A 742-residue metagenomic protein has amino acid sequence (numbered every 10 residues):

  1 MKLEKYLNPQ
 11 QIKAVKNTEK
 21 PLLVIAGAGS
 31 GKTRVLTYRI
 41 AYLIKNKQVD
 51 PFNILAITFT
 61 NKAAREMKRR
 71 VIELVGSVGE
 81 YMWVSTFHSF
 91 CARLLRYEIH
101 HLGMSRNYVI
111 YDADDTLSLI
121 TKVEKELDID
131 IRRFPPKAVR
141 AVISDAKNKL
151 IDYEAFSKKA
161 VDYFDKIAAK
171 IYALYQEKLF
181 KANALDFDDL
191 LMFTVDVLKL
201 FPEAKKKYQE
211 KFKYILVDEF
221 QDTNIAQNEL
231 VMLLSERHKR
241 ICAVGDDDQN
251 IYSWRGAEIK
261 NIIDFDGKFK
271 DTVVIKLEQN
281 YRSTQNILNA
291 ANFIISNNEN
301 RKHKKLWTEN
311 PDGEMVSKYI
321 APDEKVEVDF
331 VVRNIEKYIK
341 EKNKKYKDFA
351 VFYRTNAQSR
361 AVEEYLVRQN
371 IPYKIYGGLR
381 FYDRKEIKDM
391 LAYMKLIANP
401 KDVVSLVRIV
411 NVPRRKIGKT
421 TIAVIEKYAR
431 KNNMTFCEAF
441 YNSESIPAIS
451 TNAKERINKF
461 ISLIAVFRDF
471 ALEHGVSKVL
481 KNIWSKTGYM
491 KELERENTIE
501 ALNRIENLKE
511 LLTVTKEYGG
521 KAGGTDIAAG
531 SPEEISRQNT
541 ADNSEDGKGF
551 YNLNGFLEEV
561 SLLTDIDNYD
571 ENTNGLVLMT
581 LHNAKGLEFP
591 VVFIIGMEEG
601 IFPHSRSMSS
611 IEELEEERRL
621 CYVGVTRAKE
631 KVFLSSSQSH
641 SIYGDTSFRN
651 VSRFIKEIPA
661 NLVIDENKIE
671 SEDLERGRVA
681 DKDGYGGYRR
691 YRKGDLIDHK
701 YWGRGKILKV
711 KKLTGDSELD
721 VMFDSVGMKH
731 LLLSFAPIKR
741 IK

Functional and structural regions predicted by a protein language model:
M1-R106, I110, K206, K260 (+1 more regions): P-loop NTPase Walker
K5-K16, K20-V24, L55-A56, A63-A64 (+5 more regions): Conserved helicase NTPase motor core
T18, G79-M82, H100-D189, F212 (+3 more regions): ATP-hydrolysis module of ASCE/P-loop NTPase motor domains, specifically the Walker B Asp-Glu catalytic pair
S30, V217, Q221-N297, K304-E309 (+4 more regions): Conserved helicase motor core of SF1/SF2 NTP-dependent helicases
S30-L36, I99, K270-V273, Q279-P372 (+5 more regions): Helicase P-loop NTPase motor core
V161, K345, S359-I371, R384 (+2 more regions): Conserved helicase C-terminal RecA-like lobe
F602, E718-M722, V726-P737: A short macromolecule-binding patch
D665-L696: Mixed-charge, Lys/Arg-rich low-complexity intrinsically disordered regions
